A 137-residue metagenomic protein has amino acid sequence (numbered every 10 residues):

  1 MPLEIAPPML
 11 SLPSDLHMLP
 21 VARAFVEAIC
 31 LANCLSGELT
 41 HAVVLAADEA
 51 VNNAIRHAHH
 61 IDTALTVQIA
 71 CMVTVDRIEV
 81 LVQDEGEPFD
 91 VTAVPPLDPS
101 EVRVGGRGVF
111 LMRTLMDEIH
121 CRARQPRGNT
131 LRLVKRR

Functional and structural regions predicted by a protein language model:
M1-M9, A54-R137: Conserved beta-strand-loop-beta-strand hairpin that lines the nucleotide-binding pocket of ATP/GTP-utilizing enzymes
P2-L3, H17, A24: Two-component histidine phosphotransfer core
M9-V21: STAS-typified acidic loop motif
S14-H17, L35-E38, D62, V73: Structural signature of the histidine kinase catalytic ATP-binding subdomain
V21, A42, L111: Charged catalytic carboxylate motif
A24-D48, E101-R103: Conserved short strand/loop->alpha-helix "switch" segment adjacent to the catalytic nucleotide/phosphoryl-transfer site
E49, N53: Conserved polar catalytic motif of the HATPase_c/GHKL fold
